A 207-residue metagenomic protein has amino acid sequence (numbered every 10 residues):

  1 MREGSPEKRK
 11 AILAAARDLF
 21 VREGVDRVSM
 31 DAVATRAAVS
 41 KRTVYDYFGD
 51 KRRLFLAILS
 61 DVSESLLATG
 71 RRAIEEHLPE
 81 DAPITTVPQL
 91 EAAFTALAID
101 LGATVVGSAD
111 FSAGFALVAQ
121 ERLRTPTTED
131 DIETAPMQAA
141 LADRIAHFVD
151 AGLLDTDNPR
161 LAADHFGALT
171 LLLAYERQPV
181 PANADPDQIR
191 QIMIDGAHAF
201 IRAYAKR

Functional and structural regions predicted by a protein language model:
M1-E7, A11, R72-D81, R207: N-terminal intrinsically disordered/low-complexity leader segments
S5, L13, L59, S63 (+4 more regions): Amphipathic, non-transmembrane alpha-helical scaffold segments
K8, K51, I58, V62 (+6 more regions): Hydrophobic/aromatic residues within well-ordered alpha-helical segments
A11, L19-D61: Helix-turn-helix
I12-F20, L101, F200: Short hydrophobic clusters on alpha-helical segments that form packing/core surfaces in small helical domains
A57, G70-F111, A163-F166: Hydrophobic alpha-helical connector segments
P88, A92, V106-A116, L123-A151 (+2 more regions): Amphipathic alpha-helical packing segments from all-alpha helical-bundle domains
S112, D131, A135, V149-G196: Hydrophobic/aromatic-rich alpha-helical bundle segments in the mid-to-C-terminal region
